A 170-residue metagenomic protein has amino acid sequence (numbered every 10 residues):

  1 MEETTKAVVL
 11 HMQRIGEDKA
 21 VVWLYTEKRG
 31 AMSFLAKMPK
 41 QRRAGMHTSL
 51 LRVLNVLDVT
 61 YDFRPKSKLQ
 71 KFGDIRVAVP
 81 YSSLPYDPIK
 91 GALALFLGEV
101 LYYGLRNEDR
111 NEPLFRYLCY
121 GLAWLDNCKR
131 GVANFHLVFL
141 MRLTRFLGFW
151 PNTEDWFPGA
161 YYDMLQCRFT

Functional and structural regions predicted by a protein language model:
M1-A20, Y25-T170: Non-catalytic alpha-helical scaffolds and adjoining flexible linkers that form interface surfaces for assembly
